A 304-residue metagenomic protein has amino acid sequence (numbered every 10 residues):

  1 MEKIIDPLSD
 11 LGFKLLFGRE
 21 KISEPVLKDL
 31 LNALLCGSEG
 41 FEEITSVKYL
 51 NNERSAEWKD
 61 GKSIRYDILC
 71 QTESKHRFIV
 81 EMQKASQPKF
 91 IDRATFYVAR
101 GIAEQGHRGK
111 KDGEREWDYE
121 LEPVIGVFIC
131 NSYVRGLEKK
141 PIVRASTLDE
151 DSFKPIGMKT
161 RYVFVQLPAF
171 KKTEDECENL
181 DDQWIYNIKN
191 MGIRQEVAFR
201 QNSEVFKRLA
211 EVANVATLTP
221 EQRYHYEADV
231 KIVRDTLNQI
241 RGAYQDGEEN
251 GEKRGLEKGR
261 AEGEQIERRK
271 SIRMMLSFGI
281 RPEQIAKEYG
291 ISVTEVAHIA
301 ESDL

Functional and structural regions predicted by a protein language model:
M1-L304: Elongated, amphipathic alpha-helical interaction scaffolds
